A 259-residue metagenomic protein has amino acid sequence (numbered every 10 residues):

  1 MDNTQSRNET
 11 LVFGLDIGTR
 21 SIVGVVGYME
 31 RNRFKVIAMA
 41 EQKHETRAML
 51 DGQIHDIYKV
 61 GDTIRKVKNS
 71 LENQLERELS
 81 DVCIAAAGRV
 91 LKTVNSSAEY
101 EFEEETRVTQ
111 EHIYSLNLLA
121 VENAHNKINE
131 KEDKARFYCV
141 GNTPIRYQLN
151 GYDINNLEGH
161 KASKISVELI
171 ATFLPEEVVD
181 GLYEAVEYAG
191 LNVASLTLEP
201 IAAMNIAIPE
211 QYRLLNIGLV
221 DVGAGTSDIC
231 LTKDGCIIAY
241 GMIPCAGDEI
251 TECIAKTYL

Functional and structural regions predicted by a protein language model:
M1-S21, V25-G218, C236-I238: Nucleotide/phosphate-binding catalytic cleft detector across ATP-hydrolyzing and phosphate-transferring enzymes
N205-L259: Acidic, glycine-rich loop-and-beta core segments that form the ion-binding/anion-interacting portion of active sites
